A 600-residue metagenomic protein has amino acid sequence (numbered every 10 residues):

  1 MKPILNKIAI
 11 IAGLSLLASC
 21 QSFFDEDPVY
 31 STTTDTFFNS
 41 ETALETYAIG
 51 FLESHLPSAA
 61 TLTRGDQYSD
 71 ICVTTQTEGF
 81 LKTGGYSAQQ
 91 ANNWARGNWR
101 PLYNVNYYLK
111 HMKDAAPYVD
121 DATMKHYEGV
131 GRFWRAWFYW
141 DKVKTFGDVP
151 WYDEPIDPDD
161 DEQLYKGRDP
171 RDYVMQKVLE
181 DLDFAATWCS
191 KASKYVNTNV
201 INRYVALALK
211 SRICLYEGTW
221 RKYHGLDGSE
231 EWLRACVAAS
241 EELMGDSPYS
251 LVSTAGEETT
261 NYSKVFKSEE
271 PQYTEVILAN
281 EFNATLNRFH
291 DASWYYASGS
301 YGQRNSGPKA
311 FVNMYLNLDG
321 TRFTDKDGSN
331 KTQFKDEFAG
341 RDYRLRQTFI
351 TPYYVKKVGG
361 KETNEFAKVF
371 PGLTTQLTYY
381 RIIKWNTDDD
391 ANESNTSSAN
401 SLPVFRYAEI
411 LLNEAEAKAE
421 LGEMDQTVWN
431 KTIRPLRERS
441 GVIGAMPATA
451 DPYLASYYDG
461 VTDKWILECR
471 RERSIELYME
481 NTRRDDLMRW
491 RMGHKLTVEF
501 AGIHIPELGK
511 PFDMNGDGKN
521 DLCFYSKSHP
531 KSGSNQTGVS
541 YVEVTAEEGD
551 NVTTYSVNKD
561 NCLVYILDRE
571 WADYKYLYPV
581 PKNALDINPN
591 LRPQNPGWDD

Functional and structural regions predicted by a protein language model:
M1-A18: Sec-dependent bacterial lipoprotein signal peptides
C20, N98-P101, K177-L179, E258 (+5 more regions): Long, intrinsically disordered, low-complexity segments
Q21-G79, V149, M175, L182-F184 (+3 more regions): An aromatic- and glycine-enriched ligand-binding surface/loop that stacks and positions planar moieties
E41-T46, G50-H55, E78-F146, E162-Q176 (+6 more regions): Conserved, well-structured interaction surfaces
T332-Y407, N595-D599: Flexible, polar/acidic helix-loop-strand segments at domain edges
A408-L412, M424-Y453: Active/binding-pocket-proximal capping segment
